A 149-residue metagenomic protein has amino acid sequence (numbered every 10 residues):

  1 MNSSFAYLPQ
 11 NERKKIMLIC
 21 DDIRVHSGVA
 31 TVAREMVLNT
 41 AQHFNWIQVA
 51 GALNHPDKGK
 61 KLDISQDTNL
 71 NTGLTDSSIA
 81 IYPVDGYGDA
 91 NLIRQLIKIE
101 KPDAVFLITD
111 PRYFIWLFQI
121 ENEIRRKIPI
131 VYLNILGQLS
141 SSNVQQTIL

Functional and structural regions predicted by a protein language model:
M1-T68, E100: N-terminal subdomain of nucleotide-sugar transferases
L18, Y82, I93-F114, P129-Y132: Short N-terminal targeting/anchoring amphipathic segment
V29-A30, L117-F118, S142-Q145: Conserved strand-to-helix beginnings and helix N-cap segments that scaffold or border functional pockets
N54-K60, F114-W116, L139-S142: Short, charged/polar "capping" segments at the starts of alpha-helices and the immediately preceding loops
D57-L92: Conserved nucleotide-sugar phosphate-binding/catalytic loop shared by glycosyltransferases and other
Y87-D89, D110-Y113, I135-S140: Short beta->alpha connector loops
R125, Y132, S141-L149: A conserved, positively charged/aromatic
